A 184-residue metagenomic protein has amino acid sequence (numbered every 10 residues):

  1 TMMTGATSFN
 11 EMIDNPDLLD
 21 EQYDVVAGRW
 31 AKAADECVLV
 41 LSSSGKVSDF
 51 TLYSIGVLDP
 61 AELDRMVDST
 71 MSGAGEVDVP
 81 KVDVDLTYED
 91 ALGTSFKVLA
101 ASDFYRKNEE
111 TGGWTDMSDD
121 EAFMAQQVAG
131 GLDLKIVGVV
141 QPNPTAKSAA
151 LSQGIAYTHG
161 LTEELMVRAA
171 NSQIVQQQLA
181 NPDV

Functional and structural regions predicted by a protein language model:
T1-V184: Basic-flanked hydrophobic alpha-helices used for secretion and membrane insertion
